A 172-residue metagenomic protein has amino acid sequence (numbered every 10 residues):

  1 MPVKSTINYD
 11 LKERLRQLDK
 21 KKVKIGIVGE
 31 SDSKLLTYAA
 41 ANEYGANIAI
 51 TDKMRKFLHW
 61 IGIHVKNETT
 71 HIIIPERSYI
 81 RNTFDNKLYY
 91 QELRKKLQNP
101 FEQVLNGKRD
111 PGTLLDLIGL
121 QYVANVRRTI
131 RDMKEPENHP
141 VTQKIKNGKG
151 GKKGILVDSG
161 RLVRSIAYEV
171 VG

Functional and structural regions predicted by a protein language model:
M1-G172: Short, Lys/Arg-rich flexible segments
